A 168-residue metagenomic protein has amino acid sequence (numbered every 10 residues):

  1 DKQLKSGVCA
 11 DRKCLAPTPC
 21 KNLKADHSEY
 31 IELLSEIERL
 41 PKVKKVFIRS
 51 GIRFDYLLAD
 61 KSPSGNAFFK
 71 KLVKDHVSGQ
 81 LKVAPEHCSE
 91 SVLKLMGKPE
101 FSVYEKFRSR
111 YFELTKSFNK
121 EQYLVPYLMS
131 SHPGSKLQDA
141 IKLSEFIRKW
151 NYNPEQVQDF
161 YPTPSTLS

Functional and structural regions predicted by a protein language model:
D1-V125, M129-P133: Conserved SAM/AdoMet-binding glycine-rich loop
V46, I147, Y152-N153: Helix-rich, typically C-terminal accessory recognition domains appended to large enzymatic cores
S64-G65, S131-K149: Catalytic cores of alpha/beta
T115-K116, N151-Q156: Metal-dependent DNA replication initiation modules
V125, P154-P162: A generic structural motif
T163-S168: Radical SAM enzyme core and accessory elements
